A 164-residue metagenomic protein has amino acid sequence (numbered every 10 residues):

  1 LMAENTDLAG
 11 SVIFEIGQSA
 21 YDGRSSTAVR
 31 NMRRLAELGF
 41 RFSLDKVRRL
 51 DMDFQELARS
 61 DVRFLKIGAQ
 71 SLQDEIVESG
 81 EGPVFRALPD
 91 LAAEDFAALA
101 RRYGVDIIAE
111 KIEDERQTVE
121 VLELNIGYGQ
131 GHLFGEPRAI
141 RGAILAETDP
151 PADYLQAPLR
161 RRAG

Functional and structural regions predicted by a protein language model:
L1, V29-R30, G129, P150: Short, charged low-complexity intrinsically disordered segments located at boundaries of structured domains
L1-D7, R33, A98, G164: Bacterial c-di-GMP phosphodiesterase EAL domain
D7, A28, L91-A93: Short, flexible segments with low predicted structural confidence
S11, E15-G23, F40-G164: EAL-family c-di-GMP phosphodiesterase catalytic domain
G23-R34: Active-site core of PLP-dependent enzymes with the aminotransferase class I/II
M32-L38, F42: Mobile, glycine- and charge-enriched loop segments and immediately flanking short secondary-structure elements within
